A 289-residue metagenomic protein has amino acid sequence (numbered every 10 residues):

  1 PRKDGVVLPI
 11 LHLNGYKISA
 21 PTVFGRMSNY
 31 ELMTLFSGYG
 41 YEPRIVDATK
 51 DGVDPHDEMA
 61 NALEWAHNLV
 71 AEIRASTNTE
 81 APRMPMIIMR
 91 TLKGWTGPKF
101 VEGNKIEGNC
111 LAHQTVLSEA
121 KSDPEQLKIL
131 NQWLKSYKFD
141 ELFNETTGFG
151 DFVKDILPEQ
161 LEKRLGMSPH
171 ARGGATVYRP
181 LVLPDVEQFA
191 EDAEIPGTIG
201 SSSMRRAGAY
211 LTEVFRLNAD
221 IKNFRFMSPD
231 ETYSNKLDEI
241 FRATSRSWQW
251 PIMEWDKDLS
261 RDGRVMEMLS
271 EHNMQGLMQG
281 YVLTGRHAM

Functional and structural regions predicted by a protein language model:
P1, V7-P9, G285-M289: A short, small-residue-rich loop immediately preceding and capping a beta-strand
R2-K3, M274: Short, flexible loop/turn motifs enriched in small residues
L8-S270, G276, G280: Conserved acidic/glycine
